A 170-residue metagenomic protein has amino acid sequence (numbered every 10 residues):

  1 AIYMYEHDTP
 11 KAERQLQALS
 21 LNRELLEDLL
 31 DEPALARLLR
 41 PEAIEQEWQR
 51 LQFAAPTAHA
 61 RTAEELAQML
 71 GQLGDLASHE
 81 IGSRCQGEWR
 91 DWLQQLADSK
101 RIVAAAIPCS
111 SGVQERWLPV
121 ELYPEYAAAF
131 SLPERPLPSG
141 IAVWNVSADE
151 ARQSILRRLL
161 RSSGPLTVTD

Functional and structural regions predicted by a protein language model:
A1-D149, Q153, R157-D170: Extended, highly charged accessory segments
